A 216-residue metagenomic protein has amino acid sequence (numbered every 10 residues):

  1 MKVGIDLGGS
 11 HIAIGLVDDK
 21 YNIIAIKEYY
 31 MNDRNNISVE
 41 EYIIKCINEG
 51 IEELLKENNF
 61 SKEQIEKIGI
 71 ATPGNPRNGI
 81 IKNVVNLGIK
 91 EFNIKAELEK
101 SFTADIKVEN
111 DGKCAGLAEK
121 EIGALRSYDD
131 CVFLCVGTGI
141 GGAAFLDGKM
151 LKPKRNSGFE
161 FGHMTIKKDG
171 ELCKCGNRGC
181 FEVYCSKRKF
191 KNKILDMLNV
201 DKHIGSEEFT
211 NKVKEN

Functional and structural regions predicted by a protein language model:
K2-D6, I65-G69, C131-C135, K174: Short glycine-aspartate micro-motif
K2-K45, I81, N199: Short glycine-rich, Thr/Ser-proximal phosphate-binding strand/loop in the N-terminal lobe of ATP-dependent enzymes
S10, P73-P76, G137-G139: Short glycine-rich anion-binding loops that position phosphate/pyrophosphate groups of nucleotides and phosphorylated
V17, G179-N216: A mobile "lid/hinge" subdomain adjacent to the ATP/sugar-phosphate binding pocket shared across diverse ATP-dependent
M31-N48, E52, E63-D130: Glycine-rich phosphate-binding loop and adjoining helix at the ATP-binding site of ATP-dependent phosphoryl-transfer
I47-I68, I106, I194-G205, F209: Phosphate/pyrophosphate-binding loops at sites that engage ATP/ADP/AMP, CoA/4′-phosphopantetheine, polyphosphate
R126-Y184: Glycine-rich phosphate-binding loop of actin/hexokinase-like ATP-binding domains
